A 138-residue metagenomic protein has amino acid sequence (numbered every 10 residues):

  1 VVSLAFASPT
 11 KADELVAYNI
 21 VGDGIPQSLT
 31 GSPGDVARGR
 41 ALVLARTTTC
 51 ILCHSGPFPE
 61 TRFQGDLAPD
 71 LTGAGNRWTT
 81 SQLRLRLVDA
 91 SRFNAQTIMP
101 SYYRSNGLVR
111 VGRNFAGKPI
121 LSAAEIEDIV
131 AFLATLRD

Functional and structural regions predicted by a protein language model:
V1-A5: Bacterial N-terminal signal peptides
S8-A12: Sec/Tat signal peptide C-region and signal peptidase I cleavage site
E14, R86, Y102-D138: C-terminal capping alpha-helices of c-type cytochrome domains
E14-A45: Electrostatic cytochrome c docking/interface patches
P26-L29, L71-G73, F115-P119: Second-shell loop/turn segments in exported
P33, I51, S55-D89, I98-G112: Gly/Gly-Pro-rich "capping" loops immediately C-terminal to redox-active cysteine motifs in periplasmic/lumenal
A37-A41, P69, S81, L85 (+2 more regions): Solvent-exposed, polar/charged alpha-helical surfaces in well-ordered, non-transmembrane soluble domains, broadly
R46-T49, P57, E125: Short pre-active-site segment immediately N-terminal to redox-active cysteine/selenocysteine motifs in thiol-based
